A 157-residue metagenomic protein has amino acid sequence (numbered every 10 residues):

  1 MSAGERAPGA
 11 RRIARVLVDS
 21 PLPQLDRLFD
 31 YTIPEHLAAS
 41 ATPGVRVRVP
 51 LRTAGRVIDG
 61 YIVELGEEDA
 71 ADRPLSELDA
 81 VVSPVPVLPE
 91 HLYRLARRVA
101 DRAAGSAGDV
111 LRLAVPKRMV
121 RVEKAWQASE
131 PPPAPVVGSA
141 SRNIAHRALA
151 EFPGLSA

Functional and structural regions predicted by a protein language model:
M1-A157: Accessory, non-ATPase domains that flank or precede helicase/AAA+ motor cores in DNA-metabolism machines
